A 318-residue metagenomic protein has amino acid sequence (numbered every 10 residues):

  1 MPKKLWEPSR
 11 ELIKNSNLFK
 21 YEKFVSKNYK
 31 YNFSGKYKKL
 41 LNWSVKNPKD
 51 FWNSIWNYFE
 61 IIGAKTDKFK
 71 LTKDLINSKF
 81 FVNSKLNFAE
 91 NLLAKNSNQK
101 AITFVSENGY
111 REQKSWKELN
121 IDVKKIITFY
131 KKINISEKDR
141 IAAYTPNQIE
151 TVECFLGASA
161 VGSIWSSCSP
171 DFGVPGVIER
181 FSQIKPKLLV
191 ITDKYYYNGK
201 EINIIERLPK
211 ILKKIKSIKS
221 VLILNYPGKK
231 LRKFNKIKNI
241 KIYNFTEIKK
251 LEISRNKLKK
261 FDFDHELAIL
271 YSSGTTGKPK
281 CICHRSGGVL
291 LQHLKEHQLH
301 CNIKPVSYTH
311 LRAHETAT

Functional and structural regions predicted by a protein language model:
P2-K3, K14-T66: N-terminal amphipathic, basic-rich helices that act as targeting or association modules
K27-Y31, A89-S115, K229-K230: AMP-dependent adenylate-forming
K39-W43, I102-L156, G173-I178, K241-E247 (+2 more regions): Conserved AMP-binding/adenylate-forming core of the ANL superfamily
V45, N53-T66, V82-T103: A short N-terminal helical cap/helix-turn-helix that marks the beginning of AMP-binding/adenylate-forming
N91-A94, I149-S169, G176-I178, L267 (+2 more regions): Hydrophobic alpha-helical segments in the ANL/AMP-binding
K100, I223, K236-Y271, K278 (+2 more regions): Conserved pre-ATP/AMP-binding loop-to-beta segment of ANL
A160-T246: Structural core segment of the AMP-binding/adenylate-forming
S272, T309-T318: Conserved small/polar residues in nucleotide/adenosyl-binding loops
